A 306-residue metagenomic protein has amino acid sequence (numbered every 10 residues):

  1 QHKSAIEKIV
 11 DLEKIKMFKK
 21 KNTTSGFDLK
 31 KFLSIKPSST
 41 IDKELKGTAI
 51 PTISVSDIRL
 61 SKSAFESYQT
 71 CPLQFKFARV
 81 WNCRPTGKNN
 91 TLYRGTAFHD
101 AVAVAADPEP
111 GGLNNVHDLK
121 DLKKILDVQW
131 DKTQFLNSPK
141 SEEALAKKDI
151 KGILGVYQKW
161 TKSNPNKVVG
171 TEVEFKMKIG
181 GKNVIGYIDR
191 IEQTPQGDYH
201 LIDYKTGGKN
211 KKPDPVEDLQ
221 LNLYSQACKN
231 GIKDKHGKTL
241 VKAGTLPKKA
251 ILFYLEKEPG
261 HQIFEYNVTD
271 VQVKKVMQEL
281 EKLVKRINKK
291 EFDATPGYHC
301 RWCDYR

Functional and structural regions predicted by a protein language model:
H2-P108: C-terminal, charged and often intrinsically disordered regions of DNA end-processing helicases and nucleases
D57-L60, V80-G87, P110, K132-P139 (+1 more regions): Glycine- and acidic
C71, Y224, C300-C303: Short cysteine clusters
L73, N90, R94, F98 (+4 more regions): Hydrophobic (often cysteine-bearing) scaffold residues that line and stabilize catalytic clefts of nucleotide/cofactor
C83-N90, E109-N114, N210-K212, K233-L240 (+1 more regions): Short, polar/flexible loop-turn hinges at active-site or ligand-entry regions and domain interfaces
D100-E174, K178: A non-catalytic, helix-rich entry segment at domain boundaries
F175-Q278: Mg2+/Mn2+-dependent nuclease catalytic core
D270-D304: Polybasic (Lys/Arg-rich)
